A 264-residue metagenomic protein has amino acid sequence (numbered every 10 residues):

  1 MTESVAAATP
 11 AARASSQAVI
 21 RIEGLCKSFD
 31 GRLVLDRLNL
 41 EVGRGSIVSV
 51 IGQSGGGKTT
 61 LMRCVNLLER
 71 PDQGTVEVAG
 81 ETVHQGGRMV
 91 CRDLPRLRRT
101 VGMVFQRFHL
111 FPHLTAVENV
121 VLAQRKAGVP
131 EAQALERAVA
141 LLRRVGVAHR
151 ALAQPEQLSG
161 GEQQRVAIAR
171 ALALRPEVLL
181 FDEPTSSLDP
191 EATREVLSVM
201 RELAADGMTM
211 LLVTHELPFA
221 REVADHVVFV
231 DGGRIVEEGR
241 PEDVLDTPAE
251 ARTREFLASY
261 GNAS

Functional and structural regions predicted by a protein language model:
N66: Helix-to-loop junction immediately C-terminal to a conserved catalytic motif
V83-G102, V244-P248: ABC ATPase NBD coupling module
Q154-L158, E162: Conserved ABC ATPase signature
A173-E177: A short, proline-enriched helix->beta-strand linker immediately N-terminal to the Walker B motif in ABC-type P-loop
L179-D182: Catalytic Walker B motif of ABC-type/P-loop ATPase nucleotide-binding domains
P190-A192: Helix N-cap at the start of a conserved alpha-helix in ABC-type nucleotide-binding domains
